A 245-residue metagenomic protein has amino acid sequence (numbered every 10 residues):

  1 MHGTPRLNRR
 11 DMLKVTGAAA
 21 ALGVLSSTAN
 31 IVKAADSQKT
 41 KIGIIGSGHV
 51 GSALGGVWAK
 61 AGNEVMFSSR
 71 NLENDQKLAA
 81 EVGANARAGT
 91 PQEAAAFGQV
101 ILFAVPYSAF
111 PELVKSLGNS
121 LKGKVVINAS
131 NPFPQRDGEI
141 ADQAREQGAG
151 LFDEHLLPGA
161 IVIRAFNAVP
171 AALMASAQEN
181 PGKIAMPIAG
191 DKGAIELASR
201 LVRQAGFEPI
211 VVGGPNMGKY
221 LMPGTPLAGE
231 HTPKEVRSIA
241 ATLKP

Functional and structural regions predicted by a protein language model:
M1-A20: N-terminal secretory signal peptides and thylakoid transit peptides that target proteins across membranes
D36-K39, K60-V100, V105-E112, S116-S120: Conserved N-terminal Rossmann-fold NAD(P) cofactor-binding segment
S47: Glycine-rich Rossmann-fold phosphate-binding loop(s) that bind the pyrophosphate of adenine dinucleotide cofactors
G51-S52: N-terminal Rossmann-fold NAD(P) dinucleotide-binding loop
L117-G123, L157, N180: Short, conserved loop/helix-junction motifs that constitute active-site signature segments in enzyme catalytic cores
S130-V162, V169: Rossmann-fold NAD(P)-binding glycine/threonine-rich loop
E139-E146, L151, S176-A194: Short beta-strand and adjoining strand-loop segment in the mid-core of the Rossmann-like NAD(P)-dependent dehydrogenase
I184-P245: Active-site-lining helix/loop region of Rossmann-like oxidoreductase modules
